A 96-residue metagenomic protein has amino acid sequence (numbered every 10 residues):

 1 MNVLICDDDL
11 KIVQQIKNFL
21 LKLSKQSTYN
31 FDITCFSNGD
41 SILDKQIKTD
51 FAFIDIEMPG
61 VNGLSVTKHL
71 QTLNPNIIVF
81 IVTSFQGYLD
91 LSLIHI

Functional and structural regions predicted by a protein language model:
D7, D55-I56: Active-site residues of response regulator receiver
D9-T34: Two-component/phosphorelay signaling modules centered on CheY-like receiver
D32-F51: Acidic, metal-coordinating helix/loop segments flanking the phosphotransfer/catalytic sites of two-component signaling
N38, N62-S65: Acidic catalytic/metal-coordinating carboxylates
D55, N76-Q86: A short, hydrophobic beta-strand element within the central beta-sheet of small alpha/beta folds
P59: The feature encodes the CheY-like receiver
L64-P75: Short amphipathic alpha-helix used as the core "switch/output" element in two-component signaling
I94-I96: Conserved small/polar residues in nucleotide/adenosyl-binding loops
